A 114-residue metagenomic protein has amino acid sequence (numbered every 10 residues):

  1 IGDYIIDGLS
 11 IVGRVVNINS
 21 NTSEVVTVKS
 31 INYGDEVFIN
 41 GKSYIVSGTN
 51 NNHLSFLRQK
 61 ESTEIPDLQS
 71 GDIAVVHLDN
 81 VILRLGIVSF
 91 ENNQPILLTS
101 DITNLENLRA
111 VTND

Functional and structural regions predicted by a protein language model:
I1-D114: Extracytoplasmic/periplasmic terminal helices and flexible tails
